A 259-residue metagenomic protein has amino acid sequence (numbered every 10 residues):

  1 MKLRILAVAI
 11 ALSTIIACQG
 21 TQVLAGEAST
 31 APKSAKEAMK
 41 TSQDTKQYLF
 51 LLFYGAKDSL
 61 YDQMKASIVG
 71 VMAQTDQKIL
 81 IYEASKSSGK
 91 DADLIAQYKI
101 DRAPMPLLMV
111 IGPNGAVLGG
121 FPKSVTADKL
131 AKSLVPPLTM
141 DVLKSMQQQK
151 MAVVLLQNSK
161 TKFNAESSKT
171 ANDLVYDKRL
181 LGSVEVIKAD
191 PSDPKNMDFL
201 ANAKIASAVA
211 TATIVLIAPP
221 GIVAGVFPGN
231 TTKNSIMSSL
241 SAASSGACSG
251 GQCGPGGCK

Functional and structural regions predicted by a protein language model:
A7-A17: Bacterial N-terminal signal peptides
V23-Q47, S124-Q149, S239-K259: N-terminal leader/targeting and pre-domain segments
T30, F53-G55, D76-A92, L180-M197: Thiol-based oxidoreductase modules, predominantly thioredoxin-like and allied folds used for disulfide exchange
K36-A73, L143-L180: Local sequence-structure signature of Cys/Sec-based thiol-disulfide redox active-site neighborhoods
Q47-L49, A92-V110, K150-V153, M197-P219: Structural micro-motif
V69-P122: Mid-chain, structured segments of secreted extracytoplasmic proteins
P104-T139, L216-S249: Non-catalytic, surface beta->alpha helical segment in thiol-disulfide oxidoreductase systems
N172-V175, R179-A247: Structured core of small recognition/catalytic domains
